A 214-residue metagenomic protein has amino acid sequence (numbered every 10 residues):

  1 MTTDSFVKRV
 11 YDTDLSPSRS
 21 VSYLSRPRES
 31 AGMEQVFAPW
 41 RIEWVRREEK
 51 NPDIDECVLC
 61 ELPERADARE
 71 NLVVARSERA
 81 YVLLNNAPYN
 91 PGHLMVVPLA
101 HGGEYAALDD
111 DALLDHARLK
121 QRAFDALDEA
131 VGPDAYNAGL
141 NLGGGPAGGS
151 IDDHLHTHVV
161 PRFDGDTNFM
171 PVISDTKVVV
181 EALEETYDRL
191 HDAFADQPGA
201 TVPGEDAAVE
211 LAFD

Functional and structural regions predicted by a protein language model:
T2-P91, T201-D214: Active-site microenvironments that recognize anionic phosphate/pyrophosphate groups
V36-E49, F163-D214: C-terminal helix-cap and adjacent tail motif
C57, V82, P98, A138 (+1 more regions): Divalent metal-coordination and catalytic microenvironments
A87-P91, L99-G102, R162-D166: Short connector loops/turns at beta-strand edges and beta->alpha or beta->beta junctions
H93, N137-A138, P146-N168: Histidine-centered divalent-metal-coordination microenvironment in nucleic-acid enzymes
L94-A117, V172-V179: Short histidine-centered catalytic/ligand-binding loop motif
D109-V131, E184-A193: Long, well-ordered alpha-helical scaffolding segments within enzyme catalytic domains, especially pronounced
V131-G139: A short coil-to-beta-strand element that immediately follows conserved catalytic motifs
